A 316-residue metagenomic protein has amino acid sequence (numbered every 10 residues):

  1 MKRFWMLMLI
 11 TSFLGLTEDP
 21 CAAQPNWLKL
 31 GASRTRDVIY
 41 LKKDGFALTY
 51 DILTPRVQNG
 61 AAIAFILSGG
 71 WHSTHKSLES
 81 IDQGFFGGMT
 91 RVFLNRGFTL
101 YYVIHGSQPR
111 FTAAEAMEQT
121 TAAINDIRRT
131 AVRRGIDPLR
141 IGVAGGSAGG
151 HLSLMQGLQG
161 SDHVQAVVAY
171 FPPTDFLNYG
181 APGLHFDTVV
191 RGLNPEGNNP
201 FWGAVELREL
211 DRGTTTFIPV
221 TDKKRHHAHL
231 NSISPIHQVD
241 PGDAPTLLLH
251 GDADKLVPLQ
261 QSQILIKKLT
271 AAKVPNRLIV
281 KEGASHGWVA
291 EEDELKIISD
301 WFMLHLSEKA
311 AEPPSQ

Functional and structural regions predicted by a protein language model:
Q24-Q58: N-terminal cap/lid segment of alpha/beta-hydrolase-fold proteins
P25-L30, A181-Q238, A244: Mobile cap/lid helix-loop segments that gate and shape the active-site cleft of serine hydrolases
G60-G70: Short beta-strand element of the alpha/beta-hydrolase
S80-F85, M89, R96-P138, W288-V289 (+1 more regions): Catalytic nucleophile-loop/oxyanion-hole region of alpha/beta-hydrolase and closely related hydrolase-like folds
A122-V190: Primarily recognizes the serine-hydrolase "nucleophile elbow" in alpha/beta-hydrolase and SGNH/GDSL folds
G242, L248-H250, D254: Short beta-strand/loop motif that positions the catalytic acidic residue of the alpha/beta-hydrolase fold
K255-I264: Conserved alpha/beta-hydrolase "acid-adjacent" motif
K281-W288: Histidine-bearing beta->alpha loop at or near hydrolase active sites
